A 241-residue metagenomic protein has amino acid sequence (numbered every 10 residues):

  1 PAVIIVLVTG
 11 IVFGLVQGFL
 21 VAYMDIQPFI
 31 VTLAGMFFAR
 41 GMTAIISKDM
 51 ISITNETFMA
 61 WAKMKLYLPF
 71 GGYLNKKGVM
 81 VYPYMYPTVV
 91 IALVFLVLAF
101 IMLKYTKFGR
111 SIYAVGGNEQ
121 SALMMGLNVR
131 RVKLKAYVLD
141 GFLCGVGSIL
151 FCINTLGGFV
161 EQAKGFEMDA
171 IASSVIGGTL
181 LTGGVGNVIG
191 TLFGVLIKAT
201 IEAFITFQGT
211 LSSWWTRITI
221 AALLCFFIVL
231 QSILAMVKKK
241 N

Functional and structural regions predicted by a protein language model:
P1-F37, F193-G194: Alpha-helical transmembrane segments within multi-pass membrane transporters and channels
P1-V8, I30, V89-V94, L134-V138 (+3 more regions): Hydrophobic alpha-helical transmembrane segments
I4, M24, P28-T106, V132-L134 (+3 more regions): Transmembrane helix-bundle core of multi-pass membrane transporters and related energy-transducing complexes
L7-G10, M36, R40-M42, V89-M102 (+4 more regions): Hydrophobic core segments of alpha-helical transmembrane domains in multi-pass membrane transport and ion-translocation
G14, V138, L143-C144, N154-A221: Transmembrane alpha-helical segments in multi-pass inner-membrane proteins
I30, N128-C152, M168: Transmembrane alpha-helices
L98-Y137: Membrane-helix/interface signature in polytopic inner-membrane proteins
M124-R131, I201-N241: Cytosolic-side transmembrane-helix boundaries in multi-pass membrane proteins
